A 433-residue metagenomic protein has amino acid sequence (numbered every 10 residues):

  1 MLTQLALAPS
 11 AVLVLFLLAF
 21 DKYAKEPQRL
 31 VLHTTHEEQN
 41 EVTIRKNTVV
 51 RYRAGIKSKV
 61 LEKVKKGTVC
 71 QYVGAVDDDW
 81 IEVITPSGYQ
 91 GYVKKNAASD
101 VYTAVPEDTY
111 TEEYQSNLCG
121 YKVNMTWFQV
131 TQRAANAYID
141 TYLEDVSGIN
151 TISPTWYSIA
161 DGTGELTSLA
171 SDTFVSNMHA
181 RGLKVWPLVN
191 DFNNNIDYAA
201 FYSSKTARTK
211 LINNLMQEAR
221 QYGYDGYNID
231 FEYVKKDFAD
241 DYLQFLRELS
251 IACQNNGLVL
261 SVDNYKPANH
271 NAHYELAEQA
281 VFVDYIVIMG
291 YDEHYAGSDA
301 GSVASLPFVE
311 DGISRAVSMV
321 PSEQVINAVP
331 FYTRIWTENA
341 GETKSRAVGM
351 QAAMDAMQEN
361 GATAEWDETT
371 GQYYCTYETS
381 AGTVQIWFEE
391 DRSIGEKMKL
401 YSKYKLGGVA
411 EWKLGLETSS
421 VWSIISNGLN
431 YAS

Functional and structural regions predicted by a protein language model:
M1-L32: Gram-positive cell-envelope targeting signals
F20-E38, I84-G120: Boundary regions of SH3-family modules and the immediately adjacent low-complexity/disordered segments in eukaryotic
E62-N96: SH3/SH3-like beta-barrel superfamily modules
A104-N214: Glycan-recognition patch characteristic of GH18 chitinases/ENGases and related GlcNAc/peptidoglycan-binding proteins
P106-Y110, V329-K399, V421, G428-S433: Glycan-binding loop/region signatures in secreted carbohydrate-active enzymes
T131-V146, K205-R220, A268-L276, E389-L400: Short, acidic/polar
I152, I229, I286, N327 (+2 more regions): Conserved, mostly hydrophobic/aromatic
G162-L166, N213, K236-N360: Substrate-binding surface in catalytic domains of secreted glycosidases
